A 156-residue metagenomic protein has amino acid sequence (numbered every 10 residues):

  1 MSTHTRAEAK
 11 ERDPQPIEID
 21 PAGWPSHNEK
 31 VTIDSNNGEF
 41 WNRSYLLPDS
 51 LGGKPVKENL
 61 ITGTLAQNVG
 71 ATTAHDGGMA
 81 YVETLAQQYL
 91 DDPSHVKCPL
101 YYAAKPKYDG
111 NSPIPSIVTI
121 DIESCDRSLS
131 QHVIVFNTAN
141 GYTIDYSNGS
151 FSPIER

Functional and structural regions predicted by a protein language model:
M1-R156: Domain-level detector of nuclease and nuclease-like folds in predominantly extracellular/periplasmic contexts
